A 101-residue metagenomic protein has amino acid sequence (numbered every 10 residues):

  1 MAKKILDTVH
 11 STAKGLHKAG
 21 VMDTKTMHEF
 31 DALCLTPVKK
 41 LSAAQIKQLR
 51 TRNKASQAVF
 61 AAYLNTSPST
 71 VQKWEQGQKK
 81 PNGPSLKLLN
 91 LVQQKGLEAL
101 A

Functional and structural regions predicted by a protein language model:
M1-K39: N-terminal flexible/basic segments that precede or flank functional cores
A32-R52: A short, Lys/Arg-rich alpha-helix, primarily the initiator
Q45-Q48, V59-Y63: Short, Lys/Arg-enriched phosphate-binding patches
K54, L64-N65: Central "turn" residue of the DNA-binding helix-turn-helix
F60-A61, V71-W74: Conserved hydrophobic/aromatic packing and binding residues within compact polymer-binding modules
K80-A101: DNA major-groove recognition helix of helix-turn-helix/homeodomain DNA-binding modules
